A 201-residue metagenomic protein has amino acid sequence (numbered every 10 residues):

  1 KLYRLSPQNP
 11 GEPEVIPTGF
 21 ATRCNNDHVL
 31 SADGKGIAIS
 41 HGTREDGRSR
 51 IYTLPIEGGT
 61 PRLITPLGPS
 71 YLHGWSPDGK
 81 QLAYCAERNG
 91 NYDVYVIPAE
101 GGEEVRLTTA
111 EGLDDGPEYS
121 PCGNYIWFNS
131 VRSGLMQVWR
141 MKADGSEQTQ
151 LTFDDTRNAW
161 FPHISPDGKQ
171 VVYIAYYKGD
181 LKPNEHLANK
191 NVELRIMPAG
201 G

Functional and structural regions predicted by a protein language model:
K1, A21-S40, L67-C85, E111-N129 (+1 more regions): Conserved beta-propeller blade repeats
K1-P17, G36, H41-L63, K80-Q81 (+5 more regions): Beta-propeller blade-edge and WD-like acidic-aromatic loop motif
